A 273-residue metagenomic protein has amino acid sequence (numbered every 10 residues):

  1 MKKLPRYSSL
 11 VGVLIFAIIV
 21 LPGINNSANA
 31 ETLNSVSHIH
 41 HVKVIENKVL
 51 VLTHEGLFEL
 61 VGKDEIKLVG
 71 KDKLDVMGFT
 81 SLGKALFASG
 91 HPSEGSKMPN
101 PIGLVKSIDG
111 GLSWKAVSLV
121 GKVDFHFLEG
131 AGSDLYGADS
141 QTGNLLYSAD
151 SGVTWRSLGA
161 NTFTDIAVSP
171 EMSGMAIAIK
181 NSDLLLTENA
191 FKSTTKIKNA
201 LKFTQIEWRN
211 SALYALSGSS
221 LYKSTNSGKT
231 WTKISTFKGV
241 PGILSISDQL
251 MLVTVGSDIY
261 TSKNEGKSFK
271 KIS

Functional and structural regions predicted by a protein language model:
E31-F58, M77-G78: Beta-strand-rich domains and repeat architectures in extracellular enzymes and scaffolds, especially beta-propellers
S35, G95-P101, A138-Q141, A178-I179 (+1 more regions): Short, solvent-exposed loop/turn segments at conserved positions within beta-propeller repeat blades
H40-I45, G78-T80, F127-E129, A167-P170 (+2 more regions): Conserved beta-strand position repeated across blades of beta-propeller domains
E46-N47, G83-K84, G132-S133, M172-G174 (+2 more regions): Short coil/turn segments that connect the beta-strands within blades of beta-propeller domains
V51, A88-S89, G137, A178 (+2 more regions): Residue position within the beta-strands of beta-propeller blades
H54, H91-S93, S140-Q141, N181 (+2 more regions): Short loop/turn segments immediately following the C-termini of beta-strands
G56-L68, K73, N100-S118, L146-L158 (+3 more regions): Asp-box/BNR beta-propeller loop motif
K71-M77, V120-F125, A160-I166, N199-T204 (+1 more regions): Short coil/turn segments at the loop-to-beta-strand junctions that recur within blades of beta-propeller repeat folds
